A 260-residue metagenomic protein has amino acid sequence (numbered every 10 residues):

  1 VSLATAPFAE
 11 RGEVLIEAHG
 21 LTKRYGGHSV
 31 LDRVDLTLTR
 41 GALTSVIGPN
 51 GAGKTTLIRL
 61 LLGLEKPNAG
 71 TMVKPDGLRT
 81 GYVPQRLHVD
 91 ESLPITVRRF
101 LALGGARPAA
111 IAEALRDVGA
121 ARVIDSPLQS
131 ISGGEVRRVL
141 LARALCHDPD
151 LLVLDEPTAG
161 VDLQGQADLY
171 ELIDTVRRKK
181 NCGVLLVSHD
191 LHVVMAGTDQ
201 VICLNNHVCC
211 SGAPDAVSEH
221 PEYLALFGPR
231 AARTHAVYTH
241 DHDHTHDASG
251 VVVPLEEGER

Functional and structural regions predicted by a protein language model:
P108-V123: Conserved ABC ATPase "signature" region
P127-I131, E135: Conserved ABC ATPase signature
L152-D155: Catalytic Walker B motif of ABC-type/P-loop ATPase nucleotide-binding domains
S188-H189: H-loop/switch region of ABC-family ATPase nucleotide-binding domains
V201-A213: H-loop (His-switch) and adjacent beta-strand-loop-beta switch element of ABC-type ATPase nucleotide-binding domains
E219, L226-R260: ABC ATPase nucleotide-binding domains
